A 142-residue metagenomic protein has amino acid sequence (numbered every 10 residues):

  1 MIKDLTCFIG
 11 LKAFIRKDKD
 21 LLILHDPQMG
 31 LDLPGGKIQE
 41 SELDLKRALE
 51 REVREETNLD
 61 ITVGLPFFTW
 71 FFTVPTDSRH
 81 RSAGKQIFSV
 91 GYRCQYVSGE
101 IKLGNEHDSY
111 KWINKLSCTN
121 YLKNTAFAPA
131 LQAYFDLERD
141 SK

Functional and structural regions predicted by a protein language model:
M1-L21, R93: Conserved N-terminal beta-strand and adjoining loop/helix that marks the start of the Nudix/MutT-like hydrolase domain
K3-C7, R81-F88, H107: A generic structural micro-feature
I15, G91-Q95, K111-N114: Short, well-ordered beta-strand micro-motif
K17-L59: Conserved Nudix-box catalytic region and its N-terminal flanking loop in Nudix hydrolases and closely related
L21, G99-K102: Short helix-loop capping/hinge motifs at secondary-structure junctions, enriched in acidic/polar residues
L59-W70: A short coil-to-beta-strand element that immediately follows conserved catalytic motifs
F71-E100: Active-site-adjacent beta-strand/loop module that shapes the phosphate/pyrophosphate-binding cleft
K102-A133: NUDIX/MutT-family hydrolases
